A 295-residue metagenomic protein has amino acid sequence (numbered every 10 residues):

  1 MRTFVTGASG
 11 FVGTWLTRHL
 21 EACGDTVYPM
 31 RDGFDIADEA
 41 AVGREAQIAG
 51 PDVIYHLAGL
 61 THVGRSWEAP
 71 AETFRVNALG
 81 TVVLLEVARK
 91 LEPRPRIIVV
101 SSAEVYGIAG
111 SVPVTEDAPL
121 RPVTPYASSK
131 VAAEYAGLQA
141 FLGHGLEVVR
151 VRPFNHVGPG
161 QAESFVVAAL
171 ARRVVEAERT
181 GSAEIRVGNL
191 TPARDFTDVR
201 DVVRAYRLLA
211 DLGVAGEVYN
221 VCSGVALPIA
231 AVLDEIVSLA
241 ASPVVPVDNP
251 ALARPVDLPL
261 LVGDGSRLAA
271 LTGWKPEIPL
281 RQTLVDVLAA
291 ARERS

Functional and structural regions predicted by a protein language model:
T3-E21: N-terminal Rossmann NAD(P)H-binding glycine-rich loop of SDR-like oxidoreductase domains
T6, N155-G160, A183-T197, Y219-L227 (+2 more regions): Glycine-rich Rossmann NAD(P)(H)-binding loop
T26-V42: Adenosine-cofactor binding site in Rossmann-like domains, unifying the SAM/SAH pocket of S-adenosylmethionine-dependent
A40-V76: NAD(P)H-binding glycine-rich loop region in Rossmannoid oxidoreductase-like domains and their noncatalytic homologs
E68-E86, K90, P95-R96, E104-R150 (+1 more regions): Catalytic helix-loop patch of NAD(P)-dependent Rossmann-fold dehydrogenases
S111-V112, A136-D195, V199-L208, A226 (+1 more regions): NAD(P)-dependent short-chain dehydrogenase/reductase
L170, A177, D211-A253: Mid/C-terminal beta-alpha module of Rossmann-like enzyme folds, strongest in SDR-family dehydrogenases/epimerases
L280-S295: Amphipathic terminal alpha-helices
